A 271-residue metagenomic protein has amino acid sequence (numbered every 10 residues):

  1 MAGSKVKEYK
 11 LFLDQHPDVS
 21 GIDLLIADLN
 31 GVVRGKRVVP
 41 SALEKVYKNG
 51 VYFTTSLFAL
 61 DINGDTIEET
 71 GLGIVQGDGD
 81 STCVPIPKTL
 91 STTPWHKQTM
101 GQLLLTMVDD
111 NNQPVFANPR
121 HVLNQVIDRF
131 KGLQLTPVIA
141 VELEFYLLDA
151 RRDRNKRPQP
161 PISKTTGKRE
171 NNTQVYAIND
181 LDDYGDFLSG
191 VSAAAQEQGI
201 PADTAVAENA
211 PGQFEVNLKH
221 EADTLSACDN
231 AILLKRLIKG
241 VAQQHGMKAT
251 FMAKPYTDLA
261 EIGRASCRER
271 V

Functional and structural regions predicted by a protein language model:
M1-T204, T224-L233: ATP/Mg2+-dependent ligation/transfer catalytic cores
G3-K7, V241, M247-K248: Catalytic-core signal marking the mid-to-C-terminal active-site face
L143, E208-V216: Short, conserved phosphate-binding/catalytic loop or strand-edge motifs used in phosphoryl-/nucleotidyl-transfer
A195, L233-G246: A short, contiguous, amphipathic alpha-helix enriched in charged residues
I200, Q244-F251: Flexible helix-coil linker/hinge segments at domain or subdomain boundaries
A253-D258: Short, solvent-exposed loop/turn elements at beta->coil junctions and helix N-caps that rim active or binding pockets
E261-V271: Residue-level detector of conserved catalytic or cofactor/ligand-binding positions in enzyme active sites
